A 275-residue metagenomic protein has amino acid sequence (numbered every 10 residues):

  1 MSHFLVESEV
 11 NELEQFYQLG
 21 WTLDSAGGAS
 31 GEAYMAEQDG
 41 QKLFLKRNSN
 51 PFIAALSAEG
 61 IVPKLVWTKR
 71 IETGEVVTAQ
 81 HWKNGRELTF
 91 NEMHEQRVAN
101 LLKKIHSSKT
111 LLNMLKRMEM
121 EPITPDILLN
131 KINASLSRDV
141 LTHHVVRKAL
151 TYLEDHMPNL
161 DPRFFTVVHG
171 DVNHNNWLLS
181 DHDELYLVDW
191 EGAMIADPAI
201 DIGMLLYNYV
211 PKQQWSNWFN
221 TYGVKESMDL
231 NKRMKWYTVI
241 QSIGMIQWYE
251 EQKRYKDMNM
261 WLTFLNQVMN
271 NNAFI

Functional and structural regions predicted by a protein language model:
M1-G27, D39-G40, N259, T263-I275: Short, Lys/Arg-enriched, disordered terminal segments
F4-G20, T110-G170, H182, N272: An alpha-helical support segment within catalytic cores of ATP-dependent transferases
T22-R117: ATP-binding pocket architecture of kinase catalytic cores
E32-A36, E154-I202: Active-site acidic catalytic loop and adjacent metal/ATP-binding pocket of ATP-dependent phosphoryl transfer enzymes
I71-N91, P125-S137, V239-Y255: A glycine-centered beta->alpha junction motif in the catalytic cores of kinase/phosphotransferase enzymes
H106-R117, F165-V168, V172, W177 (+3 more regions): Structured catalytic cores of enzymes that bind and process phosphorylated ligands/cofactors
S180-N231: Active-site Asp-x-Gly
Y207, T221-I275: Helix-rich C-terminal or lid/interface subdomains of diverse kinases
